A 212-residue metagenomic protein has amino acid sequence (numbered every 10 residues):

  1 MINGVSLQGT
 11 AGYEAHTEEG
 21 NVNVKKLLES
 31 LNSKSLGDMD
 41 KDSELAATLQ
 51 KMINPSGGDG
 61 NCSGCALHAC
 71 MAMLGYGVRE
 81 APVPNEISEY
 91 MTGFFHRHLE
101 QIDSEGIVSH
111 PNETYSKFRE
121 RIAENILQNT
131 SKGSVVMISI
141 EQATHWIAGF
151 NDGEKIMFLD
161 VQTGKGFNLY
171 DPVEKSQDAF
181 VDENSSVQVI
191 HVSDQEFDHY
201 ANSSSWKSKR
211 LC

Functional and structural regions predicted by a protein language model:
S6-S104, N112, L211: Active-site nucleophile-adjacent alpha helix/oxyanion-hole segment immediately C-terminal to the catalytic cysteine
T10-Y13, I87, M91-T92, N112-Y115 (+4 more regions): Generic intrinsically disordered, low-complexity segments enriched for polar/acidic and small residues
V22, G57, S109-E113, K117 (+2 more regions): Short coil/turn linker and secondary-structure boundary residues
G60, H68, H96-Q142, W146-A148: Predominantly the structural core of cysteine protease catalytic domains
E120-C212: Active-site or metal-binding loop neighborhoods of secreted/extracellular toxin and effector enzymes
